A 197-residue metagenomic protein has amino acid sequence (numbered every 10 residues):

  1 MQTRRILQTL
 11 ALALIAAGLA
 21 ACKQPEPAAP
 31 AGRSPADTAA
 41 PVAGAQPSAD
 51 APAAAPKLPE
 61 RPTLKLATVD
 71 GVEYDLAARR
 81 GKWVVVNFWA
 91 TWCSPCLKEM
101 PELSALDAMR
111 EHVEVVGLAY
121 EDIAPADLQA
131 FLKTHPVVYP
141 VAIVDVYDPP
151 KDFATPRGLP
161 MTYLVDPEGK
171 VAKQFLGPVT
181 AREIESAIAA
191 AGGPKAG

Functional and structural regions predicted by a protein language model:
M1-A20: Sec-dependent bacterial lipoprotein signal peptides
C22-P25: Bacterial signal peptide processing site
D37-L76: N-terminal "domain-start" segment that seeds a small globular fold
Y74-L97: Short active-site neighborhood of thiol/selenol oxidoreductases, capturing the structured segment around
W83-V84, V113, P160: Alpha/beta-hydrolase fold active-site loops
L97-H135, D145-K151: Structural microenvironment flanking redox-active thiols in thiol-disulfide oxidoreductases
A130-V138, I143-A190: Thiol/disulfide oxidoreductase modules built on the thioredoxin-like
